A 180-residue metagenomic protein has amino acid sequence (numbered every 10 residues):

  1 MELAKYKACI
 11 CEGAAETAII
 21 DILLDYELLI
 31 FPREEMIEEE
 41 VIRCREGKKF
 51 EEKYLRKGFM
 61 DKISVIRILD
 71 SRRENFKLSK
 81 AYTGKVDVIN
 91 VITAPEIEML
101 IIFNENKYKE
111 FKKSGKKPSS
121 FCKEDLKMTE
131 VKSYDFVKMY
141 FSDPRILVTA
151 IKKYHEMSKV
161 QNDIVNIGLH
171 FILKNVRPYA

Functional and structural regions predicted by a protein language model:
M1-K5, T17-E38, G47-A180: C-terminal accessory helical subdomains adjacent to catalytic cores in phosphodiester- and nucleotide-handling enzymes
K7-I10: Conserved beta-strand elements of the Class I
G13-A15: Short polar catalytic/cofactor-binding loops
